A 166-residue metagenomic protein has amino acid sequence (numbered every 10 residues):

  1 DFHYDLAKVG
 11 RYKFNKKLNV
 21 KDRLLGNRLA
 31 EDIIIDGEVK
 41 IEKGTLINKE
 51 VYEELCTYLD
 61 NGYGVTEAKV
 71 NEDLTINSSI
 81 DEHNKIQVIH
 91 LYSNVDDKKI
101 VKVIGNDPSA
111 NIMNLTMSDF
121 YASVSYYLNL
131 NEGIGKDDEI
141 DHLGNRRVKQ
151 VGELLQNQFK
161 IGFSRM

Functional and structural regions predicted by a protein language model:
D1-M166: N-terminal non-catalytic structural scaffold regions of very large proteins
